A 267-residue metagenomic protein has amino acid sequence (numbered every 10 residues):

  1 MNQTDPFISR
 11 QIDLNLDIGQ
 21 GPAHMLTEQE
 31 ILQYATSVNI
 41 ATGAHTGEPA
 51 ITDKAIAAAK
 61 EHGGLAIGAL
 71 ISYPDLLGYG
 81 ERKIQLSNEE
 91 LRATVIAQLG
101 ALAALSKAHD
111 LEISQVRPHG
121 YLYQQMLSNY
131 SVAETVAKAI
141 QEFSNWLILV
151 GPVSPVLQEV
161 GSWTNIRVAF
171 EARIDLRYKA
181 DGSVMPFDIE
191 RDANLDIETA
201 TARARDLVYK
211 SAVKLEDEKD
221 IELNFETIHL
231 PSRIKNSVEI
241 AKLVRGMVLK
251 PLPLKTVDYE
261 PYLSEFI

Functional and structural regions predicted by a protein language model:
I12-I18, V38-I40, I67-I71, S114-P118 (+4 more regions): Hydrophobic faces of well-ordered beta-strands that scaffold small-molecule active sites in alpha/beta enzyme cores
Q29-Q33, K54-G68, S106-D110: Acidic (Asp/Glu)-rich catalytic clusters
S37-H45, L77-R92, M126, S183-L195: Glycine-rich tight-turn/loop motif centered on a GG-T
I40-H45, Q125, F143-V153: Catalytic beta/alpha-barrel core
L76-Q115: Glycine/small-residue-rich loop that forms an oxyanion/phosphate-binding "nest" at active or ligand-binding sites
A108-S114, A212-N224, L254-Y262: Flexible, glycine/charged-enriched surface loops at secondary-structure junctions
L147, A241-I267: C-terminal domain-boundary segment and adjacent tail
S154-V213, K219-I221: Active-site rim beta-loop-alpha module in soluble metabolic enzymes
